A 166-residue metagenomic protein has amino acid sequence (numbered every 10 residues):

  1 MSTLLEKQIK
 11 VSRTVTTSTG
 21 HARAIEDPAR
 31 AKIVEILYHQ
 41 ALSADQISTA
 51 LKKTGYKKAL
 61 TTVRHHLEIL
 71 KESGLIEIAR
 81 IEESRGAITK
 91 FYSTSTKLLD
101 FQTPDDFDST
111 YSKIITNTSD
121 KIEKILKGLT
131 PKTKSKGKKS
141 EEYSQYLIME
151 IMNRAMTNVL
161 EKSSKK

Functional and structural regions predicted by a protein language model:
M1-I25: N-terminal leader segment of winged-helix/HTH proteins
E26, I81-T103: Short, cationic-aromatic polyanion-contact patches
P28, V34-Q46: Short capping segments at the starts of secondary-structure elements
Q46-K52: A short acidic, leucine-rich amphipathic alpha-helix
A59-T61: Short coil turns linking two alpha-helices in DNA-binding domains
R64-E68: Short, hydrophobic-biased segments on the C-terminal half of alpha helices that form "recognition helices"
G74, R80: Glycine-centered, phosphate/nucleic-acid-interacting loop/turn motifs that mediate DNA/RNA or nucleotide
S95-K165: Amphipathic alpha-helical dimerization/coiled-coil segments that flank or bridge DNA-binding/regulatory modules
